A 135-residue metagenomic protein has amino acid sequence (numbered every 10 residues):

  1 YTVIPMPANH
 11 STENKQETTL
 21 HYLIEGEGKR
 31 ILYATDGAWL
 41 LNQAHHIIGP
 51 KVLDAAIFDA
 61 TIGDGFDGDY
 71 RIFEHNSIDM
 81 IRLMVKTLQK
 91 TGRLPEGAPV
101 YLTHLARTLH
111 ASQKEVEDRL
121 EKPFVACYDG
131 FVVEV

Functional and structural regions predicted by a protein language model:
Y1-A44, F131-V135: Core dinuclear metal-dependent hydrolase active-site scaffold
W39-F131: Cap/insert and terminal regions of metallo-dependent hydrolase folds
